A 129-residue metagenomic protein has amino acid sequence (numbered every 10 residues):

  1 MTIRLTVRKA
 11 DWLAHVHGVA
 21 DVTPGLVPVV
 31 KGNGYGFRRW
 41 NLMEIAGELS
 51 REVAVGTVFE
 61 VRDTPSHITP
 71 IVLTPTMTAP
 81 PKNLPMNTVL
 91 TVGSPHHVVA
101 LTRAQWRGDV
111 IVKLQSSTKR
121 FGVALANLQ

Functional and structural regions predicted by a protein language model:
I3-R4, D11, P24-Q129: Active-site-proximal beta-alpha core segment in soluble small-molecule metabolic enzymes
W12-H15, V19: Alpha-helical packing segments of well-folded alpha/beta enzyme cores
